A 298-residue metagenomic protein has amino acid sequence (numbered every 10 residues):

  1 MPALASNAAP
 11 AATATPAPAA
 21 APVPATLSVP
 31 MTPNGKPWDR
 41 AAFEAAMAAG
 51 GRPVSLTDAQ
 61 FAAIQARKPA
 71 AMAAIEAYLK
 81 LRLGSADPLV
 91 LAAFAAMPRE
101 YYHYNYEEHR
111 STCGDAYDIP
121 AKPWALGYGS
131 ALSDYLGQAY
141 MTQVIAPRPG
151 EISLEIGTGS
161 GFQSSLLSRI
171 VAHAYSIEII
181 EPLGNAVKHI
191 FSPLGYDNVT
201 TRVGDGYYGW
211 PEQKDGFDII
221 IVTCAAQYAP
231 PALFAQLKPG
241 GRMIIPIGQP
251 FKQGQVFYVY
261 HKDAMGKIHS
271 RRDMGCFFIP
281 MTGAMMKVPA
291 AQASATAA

Functional and structural regions predicted by a protein language model:
L4-T26, A291-A298: Acidic, proline-/serine-/threonine-rich low-complexity intrinsically disordered repeat tracts
V23-L154, I170, L183-N185, P193 (+3 more regions): Class I SAM-dependent transferase core
T142-H269: Conserved nucleotide-cofactor-binding alpha/beta core module
G248-A298: Active-site capping/gating segments
